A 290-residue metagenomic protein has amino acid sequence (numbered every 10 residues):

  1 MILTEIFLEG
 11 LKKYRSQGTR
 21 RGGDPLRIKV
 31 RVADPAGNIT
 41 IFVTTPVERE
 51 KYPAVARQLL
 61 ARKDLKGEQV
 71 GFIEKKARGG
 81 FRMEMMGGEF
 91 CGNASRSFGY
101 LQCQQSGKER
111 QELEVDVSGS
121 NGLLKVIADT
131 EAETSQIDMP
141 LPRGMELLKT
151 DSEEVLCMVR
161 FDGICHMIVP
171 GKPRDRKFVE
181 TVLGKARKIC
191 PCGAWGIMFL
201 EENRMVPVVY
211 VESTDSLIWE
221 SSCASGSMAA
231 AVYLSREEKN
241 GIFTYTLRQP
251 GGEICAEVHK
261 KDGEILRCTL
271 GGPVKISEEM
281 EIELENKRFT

Functional and structural regions predicted by a protein language model:
I2-T134, R160, C165-T290: A glycine-rich beta-to-alpha transition motif near the start of alpha/beta enzyme domains, typified by
I137-D138: Internal, conserved structured core segments that host functional sites
L141-C157, K177-V182: Active-site glycine-rich loop that binds ribose-phosphate moieties when present
